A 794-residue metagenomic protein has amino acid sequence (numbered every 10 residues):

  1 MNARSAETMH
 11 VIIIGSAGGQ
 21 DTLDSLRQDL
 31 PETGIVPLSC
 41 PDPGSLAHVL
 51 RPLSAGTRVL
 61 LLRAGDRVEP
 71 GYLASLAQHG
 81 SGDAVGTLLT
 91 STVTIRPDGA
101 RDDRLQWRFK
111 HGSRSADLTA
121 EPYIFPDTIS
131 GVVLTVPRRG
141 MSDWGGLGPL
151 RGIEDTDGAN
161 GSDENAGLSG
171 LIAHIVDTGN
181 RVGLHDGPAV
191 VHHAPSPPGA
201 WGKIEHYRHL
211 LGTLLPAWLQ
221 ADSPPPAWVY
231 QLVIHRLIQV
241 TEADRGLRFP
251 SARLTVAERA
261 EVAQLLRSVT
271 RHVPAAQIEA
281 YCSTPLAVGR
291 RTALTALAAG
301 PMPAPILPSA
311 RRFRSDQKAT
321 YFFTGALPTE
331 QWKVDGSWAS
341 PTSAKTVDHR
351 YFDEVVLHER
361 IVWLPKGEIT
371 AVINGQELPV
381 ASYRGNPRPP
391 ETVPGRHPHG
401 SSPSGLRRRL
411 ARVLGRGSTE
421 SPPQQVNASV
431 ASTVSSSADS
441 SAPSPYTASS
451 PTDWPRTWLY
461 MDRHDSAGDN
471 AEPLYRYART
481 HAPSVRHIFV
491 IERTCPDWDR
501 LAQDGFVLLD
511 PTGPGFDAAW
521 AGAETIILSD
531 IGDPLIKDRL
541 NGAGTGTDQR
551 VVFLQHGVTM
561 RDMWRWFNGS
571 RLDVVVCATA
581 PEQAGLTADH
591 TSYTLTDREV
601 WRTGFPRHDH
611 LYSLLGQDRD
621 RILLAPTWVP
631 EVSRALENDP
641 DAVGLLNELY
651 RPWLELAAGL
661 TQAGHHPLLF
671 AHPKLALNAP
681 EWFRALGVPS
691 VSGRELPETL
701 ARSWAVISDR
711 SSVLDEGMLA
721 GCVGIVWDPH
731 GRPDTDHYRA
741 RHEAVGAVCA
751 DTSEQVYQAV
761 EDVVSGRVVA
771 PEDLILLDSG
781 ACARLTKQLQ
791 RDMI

Functional and structural regions predicted by a protein language model:
G56-R67: Short beta-strand-to-loop acidic/aromatic patch adjacent to the donor-nucleotide binding site
R67, G71-W107: Conserved donor NDP-sugar-binding/catalytic core segment of glycosyltransferases
G140-D143, R151-P188, A194-P195: A short, conserved alpha-helix in the catalytic core of glycosyltransferases
P224, Y230, S466-A482, P606-E681 (+1 more regions): Conserved catalytic-core segment of nucleotide-activated headgroup transferases in glycan assembly
G325-A521: N-terminal pre-catalytic "stem/leader" segment of glycosyltransferase-like enzymes
V372, Y446-A448, P455-H610: Active-site and donor-binding regions of nucleotide-sugar-utilizing enzymes
S435-P445, W564-L645, H665, P673 (+2 more regions): A nucleotide-sugar donor-handling region in carbohydrate enzymes
T596-D597, E681, S712-I775: Catalytic binding pocket for nucleotide-activated donors in carbohydrate/polymer assembly enzymes
